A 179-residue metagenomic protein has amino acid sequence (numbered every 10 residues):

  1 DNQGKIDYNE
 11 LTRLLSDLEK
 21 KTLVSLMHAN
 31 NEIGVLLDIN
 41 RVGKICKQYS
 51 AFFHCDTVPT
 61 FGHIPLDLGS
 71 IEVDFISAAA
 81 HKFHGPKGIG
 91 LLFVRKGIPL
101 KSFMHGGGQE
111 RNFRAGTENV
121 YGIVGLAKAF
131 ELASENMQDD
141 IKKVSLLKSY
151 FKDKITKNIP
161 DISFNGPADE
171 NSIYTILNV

Functional and structural regions predicted by a protein language model:
D1-V179: Pyridoxal 5′-phosphate
